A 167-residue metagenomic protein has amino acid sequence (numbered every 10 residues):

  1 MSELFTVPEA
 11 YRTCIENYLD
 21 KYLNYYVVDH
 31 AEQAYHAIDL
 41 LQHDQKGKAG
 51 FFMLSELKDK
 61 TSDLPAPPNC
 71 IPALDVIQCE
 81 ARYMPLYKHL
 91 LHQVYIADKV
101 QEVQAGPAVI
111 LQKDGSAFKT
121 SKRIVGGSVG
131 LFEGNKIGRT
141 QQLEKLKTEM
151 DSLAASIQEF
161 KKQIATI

Functional and structural regions predicted by a protein language model:
M1-K162: Hinge-like oligomerization/junction regions that interrupt long coiled-coil arms in large cytoskeletal
